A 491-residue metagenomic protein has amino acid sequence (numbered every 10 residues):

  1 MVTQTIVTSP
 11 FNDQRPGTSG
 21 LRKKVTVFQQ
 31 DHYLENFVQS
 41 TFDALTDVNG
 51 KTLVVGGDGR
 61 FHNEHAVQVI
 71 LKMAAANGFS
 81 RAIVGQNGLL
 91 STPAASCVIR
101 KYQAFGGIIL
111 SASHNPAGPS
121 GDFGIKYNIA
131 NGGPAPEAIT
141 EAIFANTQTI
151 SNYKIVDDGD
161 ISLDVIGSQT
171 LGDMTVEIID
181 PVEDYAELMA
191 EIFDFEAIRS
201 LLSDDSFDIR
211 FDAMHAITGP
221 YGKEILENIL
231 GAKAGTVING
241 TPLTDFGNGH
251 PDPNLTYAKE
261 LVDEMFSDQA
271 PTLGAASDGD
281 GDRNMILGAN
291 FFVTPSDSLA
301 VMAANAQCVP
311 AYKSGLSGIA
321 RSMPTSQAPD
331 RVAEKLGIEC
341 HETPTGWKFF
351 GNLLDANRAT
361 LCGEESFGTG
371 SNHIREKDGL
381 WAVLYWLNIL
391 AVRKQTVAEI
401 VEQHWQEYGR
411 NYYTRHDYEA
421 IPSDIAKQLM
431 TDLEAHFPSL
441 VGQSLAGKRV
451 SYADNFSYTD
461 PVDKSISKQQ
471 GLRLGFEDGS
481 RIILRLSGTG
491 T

Functional and structural regions predicted by a protein language model:
M1-N36: Positively charged, low-complexity intrinsically disordered leader regions
V2-F11, H32, G121-Q269: Gly/Ser/Thr-enriched, mixed-charge loops and adjacent short helices that form phosphate/oxyanion-binding elements
S19, V55, A95, I108 (+11 more regions): Buried hydrophobic positions in well-ordered alpha/beta secondary-structure cores of metabolic enzymes
K24, T52-D58, K126-N128, D208-D212 (+1 more regions): Short glycine-rich or small-residue beta-strand-to-loop segments that form or flank ligand, phosphate, metal/Fe-S
V38-L53, F195-D205: Glycine-rich phosphate/diphosphate-binding loops that line cofactor/substrate pockets in enzymes
V54-G121, E224-I286: N-terminal small/polar loop signature for handling phosphorylated ligands or for N-terminal nucleophile
A117-G118, I125-G133, A145, S151 (+1 more regions): Replace "Mg2+/Mn2+-dependent" with "divalent metal-dependent
P271-L273, S277, I286-A289, P310-T491: Phosphate-binding and adjacent anionic-ligand microenvironments
